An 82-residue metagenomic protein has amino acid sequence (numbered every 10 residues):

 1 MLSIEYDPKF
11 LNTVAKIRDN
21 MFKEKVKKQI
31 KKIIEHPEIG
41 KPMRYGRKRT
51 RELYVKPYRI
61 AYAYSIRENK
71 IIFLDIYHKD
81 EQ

Functional and structural regions predicted by a protein language model:
M1-E5, K9-N12, K16, N20-E24 (+2 more regions): Enriched for short, Lys/Arg-rich terminal
K23, K27-K31: Short, well-structured alpha-helical segments
I30-Y54: A short, surface-exposed loop/turn module that caps and links secondary-structure elements
